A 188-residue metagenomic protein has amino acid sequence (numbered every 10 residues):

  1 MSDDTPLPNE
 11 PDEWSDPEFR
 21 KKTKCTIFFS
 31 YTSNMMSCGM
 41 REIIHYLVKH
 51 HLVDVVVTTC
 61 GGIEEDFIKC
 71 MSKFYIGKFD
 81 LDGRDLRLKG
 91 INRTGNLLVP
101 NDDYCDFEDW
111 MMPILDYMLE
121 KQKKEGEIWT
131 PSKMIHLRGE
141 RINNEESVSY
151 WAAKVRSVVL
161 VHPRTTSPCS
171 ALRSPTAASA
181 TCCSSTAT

Functional and structural regions predicted by a protein language model:
M1-T188: Conserved catalytic alpha/beta core of Sir2/sirtuin-type deacylases, generalized to analogous enzyme cores that bind
